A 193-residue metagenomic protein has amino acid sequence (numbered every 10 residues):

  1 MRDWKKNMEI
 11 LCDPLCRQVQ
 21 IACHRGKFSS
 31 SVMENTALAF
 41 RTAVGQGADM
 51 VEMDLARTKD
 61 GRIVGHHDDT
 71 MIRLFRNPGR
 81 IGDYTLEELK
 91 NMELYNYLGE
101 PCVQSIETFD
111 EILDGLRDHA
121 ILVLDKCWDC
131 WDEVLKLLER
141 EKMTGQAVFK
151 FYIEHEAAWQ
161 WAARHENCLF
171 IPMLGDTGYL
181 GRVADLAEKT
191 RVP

Functional and structural regions predicted by a protein language model:
M1-P193: Phosphate-group recognition and catalysis centered on beta-loop-alpha active-site segments
